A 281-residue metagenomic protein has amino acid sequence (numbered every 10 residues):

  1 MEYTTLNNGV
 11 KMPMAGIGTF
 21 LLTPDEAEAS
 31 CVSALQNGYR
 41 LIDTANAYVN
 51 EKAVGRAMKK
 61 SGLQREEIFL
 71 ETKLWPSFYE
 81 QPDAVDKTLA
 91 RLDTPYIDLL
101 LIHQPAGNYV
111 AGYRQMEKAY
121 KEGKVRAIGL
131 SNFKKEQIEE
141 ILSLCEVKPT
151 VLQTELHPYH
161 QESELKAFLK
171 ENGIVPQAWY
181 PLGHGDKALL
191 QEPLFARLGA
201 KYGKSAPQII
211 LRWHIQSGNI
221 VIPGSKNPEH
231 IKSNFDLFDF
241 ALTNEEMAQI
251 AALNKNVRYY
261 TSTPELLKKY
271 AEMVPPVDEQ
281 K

Functional and structural regions predicted by a protein language model:
M1-I68, P82, L182, V277-K281: N-terminal binding-site loop/beta-alpha segment at the start of enzyme catalytic domains that lines or forms
L22-A34, F78-D93, A111, E136-E139 (+1 more regions): Short, acidic/polar
L22-D25, A45-K52, W75-Q81, P105-V110 (+2 more regions): Acidic-and-aromatic substrate-binding clefts and catalytic sites of carbohydrate-active enzymes
Y39, T94-I97, V125, P149: A structural motif
R40-A45, E71-T72, L101-I102, A127-G129 (+1 more regions): Short catalytic-loop micro-motif centered on adjacent basic/acidic residues
R65-F78, D98-P105, N132: A short, structured active-site edge motif that brings together acidic residues
Q81-I102, K118-E122: CE4/NodB-like, metal-dependent polysaccharide N-deacetylase domain that modifies extracellular/periplasmic N-acetylated
Q104-K281: Beta/alpha (TIM)-barrel catalytic core signal, keyed to glycine-rich beta->alpha loops juxtaposed to Asp/Glu that bind
